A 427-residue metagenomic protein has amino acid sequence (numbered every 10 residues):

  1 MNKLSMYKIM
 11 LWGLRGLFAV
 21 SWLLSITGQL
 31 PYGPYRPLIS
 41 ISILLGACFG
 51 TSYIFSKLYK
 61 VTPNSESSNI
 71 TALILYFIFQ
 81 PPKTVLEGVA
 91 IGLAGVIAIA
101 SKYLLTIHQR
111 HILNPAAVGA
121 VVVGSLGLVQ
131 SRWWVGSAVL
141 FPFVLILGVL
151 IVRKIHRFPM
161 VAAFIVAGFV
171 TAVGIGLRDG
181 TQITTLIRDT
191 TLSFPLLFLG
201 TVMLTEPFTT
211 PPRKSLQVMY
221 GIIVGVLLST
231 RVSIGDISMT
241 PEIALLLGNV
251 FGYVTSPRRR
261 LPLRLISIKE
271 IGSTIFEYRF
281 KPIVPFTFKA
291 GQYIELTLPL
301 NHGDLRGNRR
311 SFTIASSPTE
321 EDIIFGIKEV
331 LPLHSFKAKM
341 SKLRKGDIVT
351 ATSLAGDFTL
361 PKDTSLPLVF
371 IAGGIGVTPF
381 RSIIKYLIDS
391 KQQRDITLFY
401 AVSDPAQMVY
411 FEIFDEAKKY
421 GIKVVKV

Functional and structural regions predicted by a protein language model:
M1-S56: N-terminal signal-anchor module of multipass membrane proteins
Y32-G46, F79-L93, L128-P142, T184-L196: Structural signature of hydrophobic alpha-helical transmembrane segments
C48-V61, I97-R110, L145-R157, G200-P211: C-terminal ends of transmembrane helices
V61-W133: Membrane-interface helix-loop-helix junctions at boundaries between adjacent transmembrane segments
G124-G174: Internal active-site segments that recognize and position negatively charged phosphoryl groups and nucleotide moieties
W134-F141, P159-A163, L186-S193, I234-L247: Loop-to-transmembrane alpha-helix initiation sites
R260-D347, R394-T397, V402-D404, D415: Ferredoxin-reductase
P332-V427: FNR/FR-type flavoprotein reductase catalytic core
